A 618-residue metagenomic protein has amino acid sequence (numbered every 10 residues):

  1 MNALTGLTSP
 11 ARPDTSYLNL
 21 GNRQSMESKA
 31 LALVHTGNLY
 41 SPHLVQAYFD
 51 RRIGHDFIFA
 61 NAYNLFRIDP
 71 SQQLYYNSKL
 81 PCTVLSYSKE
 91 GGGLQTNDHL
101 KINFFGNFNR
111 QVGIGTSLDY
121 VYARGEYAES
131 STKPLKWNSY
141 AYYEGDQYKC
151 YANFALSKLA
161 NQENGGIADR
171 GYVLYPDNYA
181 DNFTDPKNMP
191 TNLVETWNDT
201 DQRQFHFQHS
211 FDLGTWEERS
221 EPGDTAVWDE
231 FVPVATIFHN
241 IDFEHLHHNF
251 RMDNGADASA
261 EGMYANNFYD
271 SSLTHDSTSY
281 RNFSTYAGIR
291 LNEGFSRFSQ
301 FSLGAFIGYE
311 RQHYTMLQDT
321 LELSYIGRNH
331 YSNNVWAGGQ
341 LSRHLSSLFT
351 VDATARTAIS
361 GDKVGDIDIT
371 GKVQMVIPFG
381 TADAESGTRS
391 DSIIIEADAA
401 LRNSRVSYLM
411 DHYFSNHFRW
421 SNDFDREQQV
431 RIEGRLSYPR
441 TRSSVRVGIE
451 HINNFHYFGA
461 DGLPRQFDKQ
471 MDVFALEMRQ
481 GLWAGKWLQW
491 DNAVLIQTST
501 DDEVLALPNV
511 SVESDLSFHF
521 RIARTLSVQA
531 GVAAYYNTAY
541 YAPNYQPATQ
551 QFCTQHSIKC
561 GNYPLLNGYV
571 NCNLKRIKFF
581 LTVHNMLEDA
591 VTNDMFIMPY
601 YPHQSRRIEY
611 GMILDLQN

Functional and structural regions predicted by a protein language model:
M1-R203, F211-S220, W228, P378-R389 (+2 more regions): Membrane-proximal, glycine/serine-rich, low-complexity loop/turn segments characteristic of large bacterial
E27-H55, A256-D270, T278-N282, Y286-G294: Structured extracytoplasmic
L80, E195, D199-G255, A265-N266 (+1 more regions): Exposed, low-structure sequence patches enriched in small/polar residues
L135, G171, A258-A260, N416 (+1 more regions): A generic membrane alpha-helix/interface feature
S157-V173, D242-A258, T538: Short, solvent-exposed beta-strand-terminating loops
